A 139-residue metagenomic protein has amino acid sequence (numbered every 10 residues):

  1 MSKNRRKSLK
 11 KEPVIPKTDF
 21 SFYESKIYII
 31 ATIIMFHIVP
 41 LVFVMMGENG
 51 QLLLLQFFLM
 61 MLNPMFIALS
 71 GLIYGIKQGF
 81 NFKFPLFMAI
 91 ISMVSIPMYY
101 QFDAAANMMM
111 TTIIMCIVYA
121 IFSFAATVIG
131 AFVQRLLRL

Functional and structural regions predicted by a protein language model:
M1-E24: N-terminal juxtamembrane cytosolic/stromal segments of multi-pass membrane proteins
S21-L54: Membrane-helix boundary elements
F22-A31, I121-L139: Membrane-water interface at the C-terminal end of transmembrane alpha helices
I33-V42, A89-Y100: Aromatic-anchored segments of alpha-helical transmembrane domains
L53-I67, T112-F124: Alpha-helical transmembrane segments of polytopic membrane proteins
L62-N81: Canonical alpha-helical transmembrane segments
N81-I90: Cytoplasmic-side transmembrane-helix entry/capping segments in multi-pass membrane proteins
I96-V118: Membrane-helix boundary connector in multi-pass membrane proteins
